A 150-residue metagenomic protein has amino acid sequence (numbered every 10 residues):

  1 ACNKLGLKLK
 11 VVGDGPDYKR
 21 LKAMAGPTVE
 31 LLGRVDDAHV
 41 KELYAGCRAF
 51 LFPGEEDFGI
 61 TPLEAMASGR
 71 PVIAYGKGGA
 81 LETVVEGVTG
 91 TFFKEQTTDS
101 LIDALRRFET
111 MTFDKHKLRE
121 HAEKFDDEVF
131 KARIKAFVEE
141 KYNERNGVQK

Functional and structural regions predicted by a protein language model:
A1-L9, D14-K19: Short hydrophobic signal-anchor/transmembrane segments that target glycosyltransferases and glycosylation machinery
K19, L81-R107: Change "using UDP/GDP/dTDP sugars" to "using nucleotide sugars
K19-A38: Nucleotide-activated donor-binding/catalytic signature segment of Leloir-type glycosyltransferases, i.e., the conserved
K41, L63-A67, L81-E82: Short alpha-helical segment that forms part of, or immediately flanks, the ligand-binding pocket in carbohydrate-active
E42-C47, I134: Short alpha-helical donor nucleotide-sugar binding micro-motif in glycosyltransferases
A45-D57, R70: Acidic donor-binding loop of glycosyltransferase active sites
A67, P71-Y75, V84: Short hydrophobic beta-strand element within catalytic cores of glycosyltransferases and related nucleotide-activated
T110-G147: A charged, aromatic-enriched C-terminal amphipathic alpha-helix characteristic of glycosyltransferases across folds
